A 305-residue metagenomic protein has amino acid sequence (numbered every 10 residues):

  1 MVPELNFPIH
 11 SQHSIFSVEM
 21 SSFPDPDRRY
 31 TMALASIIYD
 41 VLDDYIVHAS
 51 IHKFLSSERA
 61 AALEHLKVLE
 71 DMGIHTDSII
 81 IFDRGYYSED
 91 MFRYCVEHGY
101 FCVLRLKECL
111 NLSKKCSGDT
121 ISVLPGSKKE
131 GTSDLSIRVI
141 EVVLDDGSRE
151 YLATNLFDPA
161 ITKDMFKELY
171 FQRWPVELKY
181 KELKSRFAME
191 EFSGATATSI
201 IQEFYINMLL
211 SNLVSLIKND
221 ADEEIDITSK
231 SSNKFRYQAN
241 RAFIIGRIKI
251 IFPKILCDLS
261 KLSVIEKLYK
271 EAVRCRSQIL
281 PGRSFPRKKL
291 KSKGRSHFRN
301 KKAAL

Functional and structural regions predicted by a protein language model:
M1-I38: Active-site-proximal, Lys/Arg-enriched surface segment that forms a nucleic-acid-binding/basic interface patch
Y30-L305: Single, function-defining residue in the core of a domain
